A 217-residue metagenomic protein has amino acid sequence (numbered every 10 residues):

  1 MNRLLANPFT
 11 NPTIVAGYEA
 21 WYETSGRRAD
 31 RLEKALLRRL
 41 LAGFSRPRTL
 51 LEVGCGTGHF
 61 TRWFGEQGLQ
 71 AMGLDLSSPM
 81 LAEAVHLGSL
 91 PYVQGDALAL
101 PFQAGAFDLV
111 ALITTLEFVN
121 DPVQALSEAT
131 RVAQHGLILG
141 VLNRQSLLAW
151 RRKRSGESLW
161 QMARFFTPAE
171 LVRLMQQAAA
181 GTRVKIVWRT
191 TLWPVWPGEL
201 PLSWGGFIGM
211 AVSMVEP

Functional and structural regions predicted by a protein language model:
M1-S45, H59: Conserved class I S-adenosyl-L-methionine
G26, G181-S213: Conserved catalytic loop of SAM-dependent methyltransferase domains
L51, T57-A99: Class I SAM-dependent methyltransferase SAM/SAH-binding core
A111: A conserved beta-strand element that flanks and buttresses the S-adenosyl-L-methionine
T114-E117: Short catalytic micro-motifs in class I SAM-dependent methyltransferases
V123-L137: A short glycine-rich, Lys/Arg-flanked "PGG" loop and its adjoining helix->strand segment in the class I
G136-F165: Conserved class I S-adenosyl-L-methionine
M162-T182, I186-W188: Short alpha-helix
